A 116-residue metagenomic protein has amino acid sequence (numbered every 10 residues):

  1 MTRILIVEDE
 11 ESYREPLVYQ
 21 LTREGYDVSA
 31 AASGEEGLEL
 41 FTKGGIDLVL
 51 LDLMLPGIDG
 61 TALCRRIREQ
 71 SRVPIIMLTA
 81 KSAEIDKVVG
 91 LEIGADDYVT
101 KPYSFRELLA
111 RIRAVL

Functional and structural regions predicted by a protein language model:
M1-L116: N-terminal/domain-start alpha-helical segments
